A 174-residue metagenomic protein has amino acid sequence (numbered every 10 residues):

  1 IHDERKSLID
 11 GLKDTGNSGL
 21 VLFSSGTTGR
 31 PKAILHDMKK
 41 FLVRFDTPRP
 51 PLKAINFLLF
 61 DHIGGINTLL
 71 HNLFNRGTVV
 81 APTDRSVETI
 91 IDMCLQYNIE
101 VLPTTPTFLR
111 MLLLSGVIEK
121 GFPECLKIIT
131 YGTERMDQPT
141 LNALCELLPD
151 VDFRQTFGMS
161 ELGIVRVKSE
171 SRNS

Functional and structural regions predicted by a protein language model:
I1-D3, K32-L35, N56, T78-R85 (+1 more regions): Short beta-strand->loop structural element characteristic of the AMP-binding/adenylate-forming
I1-N17, R30, K168-R172: ANL superfamily adenylate-forming
G11-L12, S18-D46: Conserved AMP-binding A3 loop
F41, S86, T107-L109, M136 (+1 more regions): Alpha-helix capping/helix-boundary segments
L42-K53, D61-V101: Conserved AMP-binding/adenylation subdomain of ANL enzymes
F57, P82, T105, Y131-T133 (+1 more regions): Short hydrophobic "strand-cap" motifs at the C-terminus of beta-strands
V101, V117-N173: Gly/Ser/Thr-rich phosphate-binding loop
